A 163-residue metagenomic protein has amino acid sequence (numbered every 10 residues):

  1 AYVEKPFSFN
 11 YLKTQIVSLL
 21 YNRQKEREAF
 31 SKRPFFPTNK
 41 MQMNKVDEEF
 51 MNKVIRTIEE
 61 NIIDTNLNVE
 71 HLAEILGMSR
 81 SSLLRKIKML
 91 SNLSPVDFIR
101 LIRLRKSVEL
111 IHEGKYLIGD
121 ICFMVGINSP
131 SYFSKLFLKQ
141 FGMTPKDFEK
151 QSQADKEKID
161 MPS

Functional and structural regions predicted by a protein language model:
F7-I16: C-terminal output helix
I16-Q24: Short, hydrophobic alpha-helical segments
R23-K53: CheY-like receiver
I55-L67, I87, S91, V108-L117 (+2 more regions): Basic, amphipathic alpha-helical hairpins
V69-I99, C122-D147: Basic/polar phosphate-binding segments, predominantly the helix-turn-helix DNA-binding elements of transcriptional
M89-N128, K150-S163: Terminal helix-turn-helix DNA-binding modules in bacterial transcription factors
